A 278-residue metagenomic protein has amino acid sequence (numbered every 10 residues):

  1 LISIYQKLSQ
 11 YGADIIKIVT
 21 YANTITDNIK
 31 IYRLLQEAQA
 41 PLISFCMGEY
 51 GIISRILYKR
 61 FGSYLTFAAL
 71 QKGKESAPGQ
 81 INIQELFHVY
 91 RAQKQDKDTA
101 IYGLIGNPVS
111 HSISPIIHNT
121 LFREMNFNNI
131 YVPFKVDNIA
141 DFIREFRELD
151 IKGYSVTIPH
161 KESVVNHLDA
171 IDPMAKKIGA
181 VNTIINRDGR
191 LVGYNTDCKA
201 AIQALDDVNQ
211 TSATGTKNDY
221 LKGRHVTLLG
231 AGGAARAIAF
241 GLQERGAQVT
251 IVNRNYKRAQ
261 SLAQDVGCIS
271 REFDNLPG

Functional and structural regions predicted by a protein language model:
L1-D98: Catalytic alpha/beta core domains of metabolic enzymes, predominantly
S3-I4, D27-K30, N138-F142, N275-G278: Short acidic active-site motifs
P41, I101, H225, A247-Q248: Residues at the starts of beta-strands that form the adenosine-phosphate
C46, Y102-P108, G193-C198, L205 (+3 more regions): Glycine-rich adenosine-cofactor-binding loop
T99-N209: Phosphate/diphosphate ligand-binding glycine-rich loop within oxidoreductases
R245-V266: NAD(P)-binding Rossmann-fold cofactor-contacting core
V266-G278: Short acidic low-complexity segments
